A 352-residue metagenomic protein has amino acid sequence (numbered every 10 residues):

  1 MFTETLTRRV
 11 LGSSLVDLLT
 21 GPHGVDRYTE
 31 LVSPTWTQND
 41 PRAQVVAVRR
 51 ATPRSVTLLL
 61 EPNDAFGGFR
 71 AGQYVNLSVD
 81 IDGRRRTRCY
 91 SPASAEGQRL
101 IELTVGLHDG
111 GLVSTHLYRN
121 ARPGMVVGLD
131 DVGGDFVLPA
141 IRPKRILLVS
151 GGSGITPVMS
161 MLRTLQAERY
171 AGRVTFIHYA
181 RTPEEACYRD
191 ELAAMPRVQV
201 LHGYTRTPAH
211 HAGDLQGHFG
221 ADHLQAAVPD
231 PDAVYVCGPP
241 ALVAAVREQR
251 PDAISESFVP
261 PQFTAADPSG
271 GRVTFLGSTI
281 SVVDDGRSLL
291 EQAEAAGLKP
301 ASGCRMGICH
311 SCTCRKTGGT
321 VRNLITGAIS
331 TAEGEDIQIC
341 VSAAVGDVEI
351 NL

Functional and structural regions predicted by a protein language model:
M1-T37, E349-N351: Iron-sulfur (Fe-S) cluster-binding modules
L6-T7, T115-T279: FNR/FR-type flavoprotein reductase catalytic core
T29-G133, P143-K144, A180-T182, T205-R206: Ferredoxin-reductase
E96-L100, A140-K144, R169-G172, A344-L352: Ligand-binding loop in jelly-roll beta-barrel domains
P157, L298-N323, E333-G346: Local cysteine-cluster metal-coordination motifs and their immediate loop/turn environment, predominantly Fe-S cluster
A167-V174, G319-A328: Phosphate-handling active-site elements
P268-A301: C-terminal accessory/binding modules appended to enzymatic or scaffolding proteins
